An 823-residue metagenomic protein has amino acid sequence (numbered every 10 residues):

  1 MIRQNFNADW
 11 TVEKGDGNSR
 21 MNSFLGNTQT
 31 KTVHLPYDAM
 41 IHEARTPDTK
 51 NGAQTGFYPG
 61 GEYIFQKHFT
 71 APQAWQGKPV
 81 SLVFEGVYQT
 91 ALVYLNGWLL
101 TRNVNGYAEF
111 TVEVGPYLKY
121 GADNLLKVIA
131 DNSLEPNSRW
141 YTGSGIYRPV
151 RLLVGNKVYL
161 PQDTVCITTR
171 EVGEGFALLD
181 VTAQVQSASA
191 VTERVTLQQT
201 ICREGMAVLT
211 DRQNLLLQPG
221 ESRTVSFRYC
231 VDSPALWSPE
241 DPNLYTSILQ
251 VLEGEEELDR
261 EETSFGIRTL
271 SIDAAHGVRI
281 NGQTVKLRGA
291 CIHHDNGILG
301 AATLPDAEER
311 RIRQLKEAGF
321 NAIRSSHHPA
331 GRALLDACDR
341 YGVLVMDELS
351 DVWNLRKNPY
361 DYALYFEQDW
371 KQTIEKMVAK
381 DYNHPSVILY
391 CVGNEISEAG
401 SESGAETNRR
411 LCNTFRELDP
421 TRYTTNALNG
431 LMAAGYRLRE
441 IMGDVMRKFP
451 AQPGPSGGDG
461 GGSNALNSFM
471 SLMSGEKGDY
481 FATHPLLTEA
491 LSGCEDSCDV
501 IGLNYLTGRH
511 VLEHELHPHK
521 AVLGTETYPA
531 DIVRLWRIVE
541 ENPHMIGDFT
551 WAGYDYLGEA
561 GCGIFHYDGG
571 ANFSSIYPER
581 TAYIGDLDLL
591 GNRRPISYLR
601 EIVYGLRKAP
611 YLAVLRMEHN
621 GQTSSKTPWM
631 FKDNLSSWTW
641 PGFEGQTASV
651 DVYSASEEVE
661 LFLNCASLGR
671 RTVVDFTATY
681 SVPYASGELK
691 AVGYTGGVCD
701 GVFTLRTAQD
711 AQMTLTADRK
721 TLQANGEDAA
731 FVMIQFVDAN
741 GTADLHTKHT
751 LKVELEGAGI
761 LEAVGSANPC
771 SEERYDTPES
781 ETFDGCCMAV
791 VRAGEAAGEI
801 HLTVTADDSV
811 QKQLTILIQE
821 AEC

Functional and structural regions predicted by a protein language model:
I2-S19, P36-A39, Q54-P161, R203-E204 (+6 more regions): Accessory beta-strand-rich segments of carbohydrate-active enzymes
Q4-N5, T11-R20, Y390, N413-R416 (+2 more regions): Substrate-binding clefts and catalytic carboxylate motifs of secreted carbohydrate-active enzymes
I41-A71, W75-F84, Y88-V104, L153 (+9 more regions): Active-site-adjacent substrate/metal-binding segments within catalytic domains of carbohydrate-active enzymes
V114-P116, F227-L236, T679-Y684, P778-E795: Short, hydrophobic beta-strand segments
K119-G121, T182-D273, A685-S686: Extended acidic/polar, glycine-enriched regions that form or flank non-catalytic beta-rich accessory modules
F176-L216, V225, A648-A666, E688-G693 (+2 more regions): Beta-strand-rich binding/interaction modules
E193-Q198, P239-T246, T647-S649, A655-E657 (+3 more regions): Short flexible loop/turn segments that cap and initiate beta-strands
R260-F265, G697-Q709, Q811-Q819: Edge beta-strands of extracellular beta-sandwich domains
